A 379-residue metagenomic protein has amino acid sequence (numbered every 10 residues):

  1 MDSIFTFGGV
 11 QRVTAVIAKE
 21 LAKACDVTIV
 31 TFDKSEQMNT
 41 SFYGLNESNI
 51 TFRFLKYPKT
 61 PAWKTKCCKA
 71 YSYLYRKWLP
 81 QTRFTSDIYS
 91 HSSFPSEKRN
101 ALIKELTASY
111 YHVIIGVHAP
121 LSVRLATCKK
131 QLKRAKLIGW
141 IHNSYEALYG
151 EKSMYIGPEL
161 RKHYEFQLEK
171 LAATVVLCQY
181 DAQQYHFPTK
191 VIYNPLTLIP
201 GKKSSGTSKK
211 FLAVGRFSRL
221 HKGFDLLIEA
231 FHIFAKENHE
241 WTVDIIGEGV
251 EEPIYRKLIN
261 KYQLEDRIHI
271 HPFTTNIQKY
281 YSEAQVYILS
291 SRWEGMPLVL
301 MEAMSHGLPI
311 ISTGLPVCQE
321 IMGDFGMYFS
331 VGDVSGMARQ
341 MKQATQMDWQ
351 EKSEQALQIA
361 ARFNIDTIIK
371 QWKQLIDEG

Functional and structural regions predicted by a protein language model:
A101-E105, I141-E146, M154-A173: Membrane-proximal helix-turn-helix segments that form the acceptor-binding/catalytic region of lipid-linked
G116-S122, I141: Short His-centered aromatic/hydrophobic patch
R124-A126, L148, R161-V191, L196: A short, active-site helix/loop in glycosyltransferases that binds the activated sugar's phosphate group
K203-K222, I228-F231: Conserved donor-binding/catalytic core segment of Leloir-type glycosyltransferases
R256-P272: Nucleotide-activated donor-binding/catalytic signature segment of Leloir-type glycosyltransferases, i.e., the conserved
F273, R292: Aromatic "clamp/platform" in nucleotide-sugar-dependent glycosyltransferases that forms part of the donor/acceptor
P309-S312: Short hydrophobic beta-strand element within catalytic cores of glycosyltransferases and related nucleotide-activated
G326-V334, K342-M347: Conserved acidic donor-binding segment of nucleotide-sugar-dependent glycosyltransferases
